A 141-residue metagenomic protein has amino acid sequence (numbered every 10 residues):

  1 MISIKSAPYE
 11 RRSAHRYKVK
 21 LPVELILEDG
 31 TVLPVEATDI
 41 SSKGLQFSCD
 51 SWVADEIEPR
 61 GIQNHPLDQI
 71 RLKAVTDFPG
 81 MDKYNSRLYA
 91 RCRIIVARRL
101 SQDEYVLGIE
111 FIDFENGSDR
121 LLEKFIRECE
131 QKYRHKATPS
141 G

Functional and structural regions predicted by a protein language model:
M1-G141: Structured alpha-helical
